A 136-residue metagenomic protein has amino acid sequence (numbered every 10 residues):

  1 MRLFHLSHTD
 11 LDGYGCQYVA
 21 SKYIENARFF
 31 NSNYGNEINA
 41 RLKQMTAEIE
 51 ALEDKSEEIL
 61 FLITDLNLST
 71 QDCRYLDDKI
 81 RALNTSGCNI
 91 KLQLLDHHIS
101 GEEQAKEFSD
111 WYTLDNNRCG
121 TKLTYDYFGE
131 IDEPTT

Functional and structural regions predicted by a protein language model:
M1-T136: Replace "Mg2+/Mn2+-dependent" with "divalent metal-dependent
